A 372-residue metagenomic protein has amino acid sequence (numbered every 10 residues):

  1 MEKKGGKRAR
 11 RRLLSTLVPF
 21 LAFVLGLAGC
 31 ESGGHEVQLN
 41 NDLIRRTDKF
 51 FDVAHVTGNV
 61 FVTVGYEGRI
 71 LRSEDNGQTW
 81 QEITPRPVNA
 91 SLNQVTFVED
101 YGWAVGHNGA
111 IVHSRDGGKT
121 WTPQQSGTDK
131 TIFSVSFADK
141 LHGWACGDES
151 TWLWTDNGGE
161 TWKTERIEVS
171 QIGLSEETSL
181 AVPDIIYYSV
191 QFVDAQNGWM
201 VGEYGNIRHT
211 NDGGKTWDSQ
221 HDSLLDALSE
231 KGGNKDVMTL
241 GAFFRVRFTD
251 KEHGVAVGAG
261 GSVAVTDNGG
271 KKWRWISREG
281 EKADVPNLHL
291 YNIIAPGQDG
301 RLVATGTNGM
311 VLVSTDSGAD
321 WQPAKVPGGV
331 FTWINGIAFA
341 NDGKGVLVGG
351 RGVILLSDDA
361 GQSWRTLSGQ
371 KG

Functional and structural regions predicted by a protein language model:
K4-V18: Bacterial N-terminal signal peptides that target proteins for export
A9, G26-G29: Short, flexible coil/linker elements and helix-boundary hinge sites characteristic of intrinsically disordered
T16-G26: Bacterial N-terminal signal peptides
C30-G372: Residue-level hotspots at or immediately adjacent to binding/recognition sites across diverse folds
